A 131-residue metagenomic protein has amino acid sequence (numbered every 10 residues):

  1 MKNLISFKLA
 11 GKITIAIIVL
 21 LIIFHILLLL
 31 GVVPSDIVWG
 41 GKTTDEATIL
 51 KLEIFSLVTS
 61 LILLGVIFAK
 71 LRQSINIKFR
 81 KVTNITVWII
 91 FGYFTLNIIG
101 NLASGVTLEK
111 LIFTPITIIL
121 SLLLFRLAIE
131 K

Functional and structural regions predicted by a protein language model:
K2-G11, L29-L52: Interfacial loop at the N-terminal end of multi-pass membrane proteins
L9-F24, F113-L120: Alpha-helical transmembrane segments of integral membrane proteins, especially early/N-terminal helices
A16-L21, T48, R72-K81: Short juxtamembrane and helix-loop transition motifs at transmembrane-helix boundaries in membrane proteins
W39-I49, F79-R80, V106-T117: Non-cytosolic membrane-interface motifs at loop->transmembrane helix junctions
S56-L64, T95: Core segments of transmembrane alpha-helices that mediate helix-helix packing or line hydrophobic substrate/ligand
V66-G100: Mid-chain, well-packed structural core segment of small domains
L96-I112, A128: Membrane-helix boundary connector in multi-pass membrane proteins
I119-K131: Membrane-water interface at the C-terminal end of transmembrane alpha helices
